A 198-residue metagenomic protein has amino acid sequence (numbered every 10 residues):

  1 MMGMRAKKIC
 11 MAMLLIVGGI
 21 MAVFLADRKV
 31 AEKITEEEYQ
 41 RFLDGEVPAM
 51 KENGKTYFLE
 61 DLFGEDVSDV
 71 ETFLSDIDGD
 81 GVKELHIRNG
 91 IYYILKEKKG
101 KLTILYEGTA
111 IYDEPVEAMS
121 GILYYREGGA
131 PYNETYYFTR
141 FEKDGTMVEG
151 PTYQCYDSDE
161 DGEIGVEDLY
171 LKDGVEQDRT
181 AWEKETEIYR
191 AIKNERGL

Functional and structural regions predicted by a protein language model:
M1-I16: N-terminal Sec-pathway targeting helices
V17-D27: Hydrophobic alpha-helical membrane-insertion segments, chiefly the h-region of N-terminal signal peptides
D27-R41, V47-P48, D61, Y125-L198: Acidic, small-residue rich beta-repeat scaffolds with periodic aromatic anchors
A31-V67, G100-E114: Blade-edge motifs of beta-propeller repeat domains
S68-I77, D113-I122: Beta-propeller blade termini
G79-R88, S120-Y125: Acidic/hydrophobic-patterned starts of short beta strands in beta-sheet-rich repeat architectures
Y92-Y106, E117, F138-K143: Beta-propeller blade repeat segments, especially FG-GAP/WD-type strand-to-loop junctions in 6- to 7-bladed propeller
Y92-Y93, L102, G121-L123, T146-M147 (+1 more regions): Hydrophobic residues embedded in beta-strands of well-ordered beta-sheets
